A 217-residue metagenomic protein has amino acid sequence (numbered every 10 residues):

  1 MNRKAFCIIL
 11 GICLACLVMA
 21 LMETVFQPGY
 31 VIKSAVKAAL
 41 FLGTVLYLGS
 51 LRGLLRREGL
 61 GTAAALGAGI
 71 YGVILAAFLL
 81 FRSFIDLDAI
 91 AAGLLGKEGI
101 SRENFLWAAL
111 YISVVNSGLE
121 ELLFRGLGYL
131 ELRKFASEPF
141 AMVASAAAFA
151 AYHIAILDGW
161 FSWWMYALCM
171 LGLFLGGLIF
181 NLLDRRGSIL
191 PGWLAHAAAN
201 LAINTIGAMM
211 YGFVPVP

Functional and structural regions predicted by a protein language model:
R3-A5, L60-G61, R102-F105, A136-F140 (+2 more regions): Membrane-helix interface segments
R3-M19, G67-I74, M142-A148: Alpha-helical transmembrane segments
K4-L51, G99, W107: Alpha-helical transmembrane segments in multi-pass membrane proteins
V18-Q27, L80-D88, I154-G159: Juxtamembrane "helix-exit" motif on the non-cytosolic side of transmembrane helices
R52-L119, K134, F213-P217: Juxtamembrane helix-loop-helix connectors linking adjacent transmembrane helices in multi-pass membrane enzymes
A68, G72, L110, V114 (+8 more regions): Residue-level signature of the transmembrane alpha-helical core of multi-pass small-molecule transporters
L119-A144, D184-I189: Membrane-interface helix/loop boundary segments of multi-pass membrane proteins
W163-P217: Functionally important transmembrane alpha-helices
